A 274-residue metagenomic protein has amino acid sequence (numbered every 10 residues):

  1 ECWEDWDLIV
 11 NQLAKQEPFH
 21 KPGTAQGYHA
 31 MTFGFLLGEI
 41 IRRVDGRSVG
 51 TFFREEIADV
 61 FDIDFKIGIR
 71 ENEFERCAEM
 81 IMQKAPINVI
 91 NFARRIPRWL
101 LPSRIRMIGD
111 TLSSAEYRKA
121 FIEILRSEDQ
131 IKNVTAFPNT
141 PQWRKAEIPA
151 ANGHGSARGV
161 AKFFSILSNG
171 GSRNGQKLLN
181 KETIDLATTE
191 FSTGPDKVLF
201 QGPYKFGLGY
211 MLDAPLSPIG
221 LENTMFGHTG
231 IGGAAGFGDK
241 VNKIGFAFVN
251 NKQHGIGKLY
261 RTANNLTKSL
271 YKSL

Functional and structural regions predicted by a protein language model:
E1-M31, E39, D45: Active-site-proximal loop and beta-strand segments within enzyme catalytic domains
L8, L36, F53: Short Gly/charged-rich anion-binding patches and loops
A25, R42-V60, G68, N72-L274: Catalytic loop of the DD-peptidase/beta-lactamase superfamily, centered on the K-T-G motif and neighboring
H29-L36, S156-V160: Catalytic-loop motifs flanking and including active-site residues across diverse enzymes
L36-L37, A146: Short hydrophobic "helix-edge" motifs at membrane interfaces and signal-peptide entry regions
D64: Conserved tyrosine-mediated DNA breakage-rejoining catalytic core shared by Y-recombinases
